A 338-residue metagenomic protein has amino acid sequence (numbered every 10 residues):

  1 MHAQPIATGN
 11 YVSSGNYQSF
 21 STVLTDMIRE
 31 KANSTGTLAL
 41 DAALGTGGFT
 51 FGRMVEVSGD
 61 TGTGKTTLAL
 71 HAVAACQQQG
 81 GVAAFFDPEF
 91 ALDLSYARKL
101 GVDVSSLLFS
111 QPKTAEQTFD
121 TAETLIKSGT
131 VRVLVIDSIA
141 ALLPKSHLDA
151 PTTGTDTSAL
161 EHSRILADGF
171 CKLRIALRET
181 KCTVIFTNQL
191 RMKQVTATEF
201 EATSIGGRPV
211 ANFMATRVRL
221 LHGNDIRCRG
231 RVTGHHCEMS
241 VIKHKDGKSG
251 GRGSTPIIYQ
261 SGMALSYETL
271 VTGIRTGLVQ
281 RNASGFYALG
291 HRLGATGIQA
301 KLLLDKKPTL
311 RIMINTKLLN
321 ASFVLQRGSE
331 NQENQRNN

Functional and structural regions predicted by a protein language model:
M1-V23, L38, V55, I226-N338: C-terminal regions of RecA-like/P-loop NTPase motor modules
H2-S110, F119-K127: The Walker A/P-loop phosphate-binding site
L40, A97, D137, N188 (+3 more regions): Residue-level signature of catalytic and energy-coupling elements of molecular machines, predominantly ATP/GTP-dependent
Q78, L100-L107, A150-A159, E201-G207: A short alpha->loop->secondary-structure connector
F85, V135, F186-T187: Generic enzyme active-site microenvironment
L92, L142-L143, K193: Catalytic P-loop NTPase motifs of RecA-like helicase/translocase cores
P112-C182: Phosphate-binding/switch loop-helix module in NTP-utilizing enzymes
L125, A159-T276: Phosphate-binding/switch region of NTP-binding enzymes
